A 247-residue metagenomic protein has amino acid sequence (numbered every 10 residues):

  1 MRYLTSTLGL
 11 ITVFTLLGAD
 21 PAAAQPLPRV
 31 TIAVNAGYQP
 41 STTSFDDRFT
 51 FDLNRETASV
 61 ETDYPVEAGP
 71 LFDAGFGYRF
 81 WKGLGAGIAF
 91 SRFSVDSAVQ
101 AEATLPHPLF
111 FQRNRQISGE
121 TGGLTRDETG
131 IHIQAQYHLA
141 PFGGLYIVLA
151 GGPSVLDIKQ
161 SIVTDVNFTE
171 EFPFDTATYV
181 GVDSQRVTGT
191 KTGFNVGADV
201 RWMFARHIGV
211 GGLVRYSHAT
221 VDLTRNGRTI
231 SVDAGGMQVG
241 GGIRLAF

Functional and structural regions predicted by a protein language model:
M1-P28: Cleavable N-terminal export/targeting peptides
A22-F80, A86, R244-A246: Short glycine/proline- and aromatic-enriched beta-strand/turn motifs that initiate or cap beta-hairpins
P28, P70, T129, L145 (+3 more regions): Exposed loop/turn and edge beta-strand positions of beta-sandwich/beta-sheet ligand-binding modules
V34-Y38, A74-Y78, I131-Y137, G151-V155 (+4 more regions): Residues on the lipid-exposed face of transmembrane beta-strands in outer-membrane beta-barrel proteins
S41-E67, S91-G130, L156-K191, A219-Q238: Extracellular/periplasm-exposed beta-strand and loop segments of Gram-negative cell-envelope proteins, dominated by
G83-A86, G143-L145, W202, R206-V210: Repeated loop/turn-to-beta-strand initiation elements of outer-membrane beta-barrel proteins
G87-A89, I147-G152: Short, conserved beta-strand edge motifs with alternating hydrophobic and charged residues
G143-V148, I162: Short, structured loop/turn "capping" segments at alpha-beta junctions
